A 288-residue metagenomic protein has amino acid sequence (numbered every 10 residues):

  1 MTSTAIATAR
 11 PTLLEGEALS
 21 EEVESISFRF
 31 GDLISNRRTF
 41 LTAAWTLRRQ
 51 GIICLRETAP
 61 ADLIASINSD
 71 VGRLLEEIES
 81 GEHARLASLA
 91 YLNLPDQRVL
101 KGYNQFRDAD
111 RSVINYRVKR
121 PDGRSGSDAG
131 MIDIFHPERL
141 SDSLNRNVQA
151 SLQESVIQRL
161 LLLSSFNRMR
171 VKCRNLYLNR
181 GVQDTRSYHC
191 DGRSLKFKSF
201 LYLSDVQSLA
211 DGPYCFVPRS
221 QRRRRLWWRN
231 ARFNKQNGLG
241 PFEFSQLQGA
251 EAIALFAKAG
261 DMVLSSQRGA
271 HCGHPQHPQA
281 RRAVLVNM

Functional and structural regions predicted by a protein language model:
T8-R49, R56-R186: Non-heme Fe(II)-dependent double-stranded beta-helix
Y188-Y202: Acidic, His- and aromatic-enriched active-site or binding-groove loops in soluble protein domains that engage sugars
D191, L209-D211, Q276-Q279: Short glycine/proline-enriched turns and hinge-like loops at secondary-structure junctions
S199, Q279-M288: A short hydrophobic beta-strand segment most commonly corresponding to one strand of the jelly-roll/cupin
Q207-A270: Double-stranded beta-helix
W227-W228, P275-H277: Short conserved micro-motifs at the rims of enzyme active sites and ligand-binding pockets
